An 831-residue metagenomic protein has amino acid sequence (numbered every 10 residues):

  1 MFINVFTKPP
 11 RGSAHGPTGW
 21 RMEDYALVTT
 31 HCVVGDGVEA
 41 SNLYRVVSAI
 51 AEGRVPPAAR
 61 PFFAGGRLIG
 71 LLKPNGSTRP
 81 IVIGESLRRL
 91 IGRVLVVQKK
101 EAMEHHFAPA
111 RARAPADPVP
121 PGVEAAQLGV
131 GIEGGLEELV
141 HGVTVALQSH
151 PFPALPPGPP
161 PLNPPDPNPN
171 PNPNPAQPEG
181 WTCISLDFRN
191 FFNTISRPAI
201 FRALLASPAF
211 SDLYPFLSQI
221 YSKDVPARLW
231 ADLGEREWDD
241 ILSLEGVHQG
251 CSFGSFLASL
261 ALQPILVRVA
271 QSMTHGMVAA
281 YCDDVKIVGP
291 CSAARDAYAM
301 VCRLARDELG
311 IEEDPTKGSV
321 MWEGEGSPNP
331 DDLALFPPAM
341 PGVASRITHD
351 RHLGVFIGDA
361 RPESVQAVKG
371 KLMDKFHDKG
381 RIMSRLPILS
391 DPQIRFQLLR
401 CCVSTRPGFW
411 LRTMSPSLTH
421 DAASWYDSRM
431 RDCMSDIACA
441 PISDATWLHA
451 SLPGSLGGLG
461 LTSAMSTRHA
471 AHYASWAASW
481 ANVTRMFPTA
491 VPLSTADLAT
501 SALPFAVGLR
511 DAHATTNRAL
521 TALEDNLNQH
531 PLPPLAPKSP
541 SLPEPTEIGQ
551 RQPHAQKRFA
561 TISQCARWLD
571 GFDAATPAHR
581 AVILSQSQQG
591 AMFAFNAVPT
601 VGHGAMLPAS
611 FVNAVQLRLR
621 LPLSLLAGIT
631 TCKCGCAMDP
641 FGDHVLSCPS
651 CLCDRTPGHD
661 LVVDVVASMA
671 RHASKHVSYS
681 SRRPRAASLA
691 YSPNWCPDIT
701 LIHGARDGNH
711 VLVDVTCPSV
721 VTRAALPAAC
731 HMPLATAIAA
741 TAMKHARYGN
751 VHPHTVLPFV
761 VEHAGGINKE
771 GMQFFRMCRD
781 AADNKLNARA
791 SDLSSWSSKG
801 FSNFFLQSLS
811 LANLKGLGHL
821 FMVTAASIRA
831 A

Functional and structural regions predicted by a protein language model:
M1-N168, N172-F256, L260-A261, A471 (+2 more regions): Conserved pre-catalytic core of RNA-dependent polymerases
L72, I287-C291, W322-E325, D359: Short beta-strand-to-loop capping motifs
R89, L459, S463-S466, Y473 (+1 more regions): Short Cys/His-based metal-binding microdomains
N190-P208, V278-Y281, V285-E308, R361 (+1 more regions): Catalytic palm subdomain of template-directed nucleic-acid polymerases, centered on the conserved carboxylate motif
S292-A294, E312-T348: Short, conserved micro-motifs composed of acidic
A339-L418, S475-W480, M486-A490: Basic, alpha-helical interaction scaffolds
H449-A490: Amphipathic alpha-helical/coiled-coil segments positioned at domain termini
D525-C636, D654, H672, R682-W695 (+2 more regions): Non-catalytic C-terminal interaction segments of nucleic acid-processing enzymes
